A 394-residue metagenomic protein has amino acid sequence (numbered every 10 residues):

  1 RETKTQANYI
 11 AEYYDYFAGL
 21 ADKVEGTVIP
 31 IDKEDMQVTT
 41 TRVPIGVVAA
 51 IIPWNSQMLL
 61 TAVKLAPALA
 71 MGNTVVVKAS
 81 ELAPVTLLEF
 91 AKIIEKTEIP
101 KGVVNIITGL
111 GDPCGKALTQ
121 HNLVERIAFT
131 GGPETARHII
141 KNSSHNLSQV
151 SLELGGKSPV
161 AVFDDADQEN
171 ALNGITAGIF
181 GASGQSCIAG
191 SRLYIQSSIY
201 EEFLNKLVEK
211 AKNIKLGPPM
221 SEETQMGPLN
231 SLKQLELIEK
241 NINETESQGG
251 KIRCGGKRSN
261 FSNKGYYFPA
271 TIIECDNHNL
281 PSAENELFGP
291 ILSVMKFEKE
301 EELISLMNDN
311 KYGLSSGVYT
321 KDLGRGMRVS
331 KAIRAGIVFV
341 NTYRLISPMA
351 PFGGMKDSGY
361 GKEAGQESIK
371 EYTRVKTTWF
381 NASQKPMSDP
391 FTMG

Functional and structural regions predicted by a protein language model:
R1-E25: Long amphipathic alpha-helix in the N-terminal Rossmann-like dinucleotide-binding domain of NAD(P)-dependent
Y13-Y16, G26-N170, F297: Rossmann-like NAD(P) dinucleotide-binding subdomain of oxidoreductase/dehydrogenase enzymes
L20, I51, L110, T130 (+4 more regions): Conserved residues at the C-terminal ends of beta-strands
V76, N105, A128, S151 (+5 more regions): Structural detector of well-ordered beta-strand residues that form the stable sheet scaffold of enzyme domains
K101, L154-G156, C187-I188, E222-E223 (+2 more regions): Short glycine-enriched loop/turn motifs at secondary-structure junctions
V124, A161, K215-L216, I242 (+3 more regions): Conserved C-terminal structural/oligomerization subdomain of aldehyde/semialdehyde dehydrogenase
E134-N277, V340, M387-S388, M393-G394: ALDH superfamily catalytic-core signature
